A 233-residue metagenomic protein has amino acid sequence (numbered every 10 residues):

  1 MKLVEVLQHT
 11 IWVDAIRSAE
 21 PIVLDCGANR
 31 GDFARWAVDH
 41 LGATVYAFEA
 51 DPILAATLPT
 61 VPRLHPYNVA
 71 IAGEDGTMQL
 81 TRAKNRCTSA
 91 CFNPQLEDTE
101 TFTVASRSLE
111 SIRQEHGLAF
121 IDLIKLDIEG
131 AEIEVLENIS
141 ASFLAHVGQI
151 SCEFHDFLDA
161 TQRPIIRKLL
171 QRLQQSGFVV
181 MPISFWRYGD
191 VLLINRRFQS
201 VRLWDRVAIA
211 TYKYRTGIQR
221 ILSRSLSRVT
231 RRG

Functional and structural regions predicted by a protein language model:
M1-G233: Phosphate/nucleotide-binding beta-alpha loop and adjacent structural elements of enzyme active sites
